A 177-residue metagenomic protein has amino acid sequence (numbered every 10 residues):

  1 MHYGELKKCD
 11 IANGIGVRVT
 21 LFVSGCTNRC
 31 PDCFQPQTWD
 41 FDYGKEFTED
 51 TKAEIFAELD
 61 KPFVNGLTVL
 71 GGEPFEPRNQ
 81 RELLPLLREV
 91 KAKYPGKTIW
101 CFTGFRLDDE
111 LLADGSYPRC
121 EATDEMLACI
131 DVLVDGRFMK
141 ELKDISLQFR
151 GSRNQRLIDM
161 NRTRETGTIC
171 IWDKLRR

Functional and structural regions predicted by a protein language model:
M1-G4, V17, Q35-S116, E121-E125: Conserved Radical SAM active-site core
H2-R29: N-terminal pre-triad scaffold of radical SAM enzymes
E76, E141-L142: Short glycine-rich, flexible loops that bind phosphorylated cofactors or substrates
L87-K91, K143-R177: P-loop/Walker A phosphate-binding loop and immediately adjacent motor/lid segment at beta-alpha junctions
E125-A128, G151: Short, conserved loop/helix-junction motifs that constitute active-site signature segments in enzyme catalytic cores
D131: Receiver (REC) domain switch/active-site residues of two-component response regulators
